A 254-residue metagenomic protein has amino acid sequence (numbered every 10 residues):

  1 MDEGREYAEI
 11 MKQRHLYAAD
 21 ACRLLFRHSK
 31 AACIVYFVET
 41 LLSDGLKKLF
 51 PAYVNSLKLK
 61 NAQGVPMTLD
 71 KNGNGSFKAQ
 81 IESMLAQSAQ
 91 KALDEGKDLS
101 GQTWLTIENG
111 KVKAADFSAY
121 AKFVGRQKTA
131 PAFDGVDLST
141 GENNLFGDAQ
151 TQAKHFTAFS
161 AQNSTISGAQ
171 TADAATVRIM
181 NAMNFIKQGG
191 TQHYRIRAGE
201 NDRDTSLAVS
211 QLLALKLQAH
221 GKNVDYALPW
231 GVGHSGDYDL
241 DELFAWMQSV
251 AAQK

Functional and structural regions predicted by a protein language model:
E3-K187: Accessory cap/linker subdomain of secreted extracellular hydrolases
N184-G189, A251-K254: Surface-exposed acidic, glycine-flexible loop patches that form ligand/cofactor-binding and adhesion interfaces
R195-A198: Short beta-strand/loop motif that positions the catalytic acidic residue of the alpha/beta-hydrolase fold
N201-T205: Acidic catalytic loop of the alpha/beta-hydrolase fold
L207-Q211: Short, surface-exposed alpha-helical segments at coil->helix boundaries
L213-G221, W246: Short, well-ordered beta-strand segments
Q218-H234: Catalytic histidine neighborhood in serine/cysteine hydrolases with alpha/beta-hydrolase-type architecture
D239-K254: Catalytic active-site module of serine/aspartate enzymes centered on a nucleophile-bearing elbow/loop
